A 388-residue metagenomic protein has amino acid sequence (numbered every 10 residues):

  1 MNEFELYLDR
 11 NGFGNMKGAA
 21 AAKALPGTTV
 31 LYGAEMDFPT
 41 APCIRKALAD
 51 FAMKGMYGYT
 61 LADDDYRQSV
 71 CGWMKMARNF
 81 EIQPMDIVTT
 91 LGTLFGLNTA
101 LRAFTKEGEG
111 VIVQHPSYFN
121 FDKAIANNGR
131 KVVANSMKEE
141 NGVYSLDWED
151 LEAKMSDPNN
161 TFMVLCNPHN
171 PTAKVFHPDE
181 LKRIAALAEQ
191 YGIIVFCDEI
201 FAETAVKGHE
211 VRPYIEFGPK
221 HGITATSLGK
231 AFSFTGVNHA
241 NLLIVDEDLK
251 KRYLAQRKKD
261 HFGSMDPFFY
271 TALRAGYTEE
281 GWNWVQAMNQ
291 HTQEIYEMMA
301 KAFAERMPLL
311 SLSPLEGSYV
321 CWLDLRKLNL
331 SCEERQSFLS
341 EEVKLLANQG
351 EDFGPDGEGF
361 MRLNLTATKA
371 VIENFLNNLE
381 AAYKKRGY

Functional and structural regions predicted by a protein language model:
N2-G92, T99, E279, R386-Y388: N-terminal small-domain helix-loop-helix segment of the aminotransferase-like
K46-A47, H221-Q293, K301, Y383: Conserved core segment of the aminotransferase class I/II
R102-L165: PLP-dependent aminotransferase-like
N128, Q190-Y191, V343, R386: Helix C-cap/helix->beta junction micro-motif
K138-H209: Active-site phosphate-binding strand-loop segment of PLP-dependent enzymes
R274, Q290-A300, L312-L325, G357: Conserved glycine-rich beta-strand-loop-beta hairpin in the small C-terminal domain of fold type I
S331, F338-A347, F353-Y388: PLP-dependent enzyme catalytic core of the Aspartate aminotransferase-like
